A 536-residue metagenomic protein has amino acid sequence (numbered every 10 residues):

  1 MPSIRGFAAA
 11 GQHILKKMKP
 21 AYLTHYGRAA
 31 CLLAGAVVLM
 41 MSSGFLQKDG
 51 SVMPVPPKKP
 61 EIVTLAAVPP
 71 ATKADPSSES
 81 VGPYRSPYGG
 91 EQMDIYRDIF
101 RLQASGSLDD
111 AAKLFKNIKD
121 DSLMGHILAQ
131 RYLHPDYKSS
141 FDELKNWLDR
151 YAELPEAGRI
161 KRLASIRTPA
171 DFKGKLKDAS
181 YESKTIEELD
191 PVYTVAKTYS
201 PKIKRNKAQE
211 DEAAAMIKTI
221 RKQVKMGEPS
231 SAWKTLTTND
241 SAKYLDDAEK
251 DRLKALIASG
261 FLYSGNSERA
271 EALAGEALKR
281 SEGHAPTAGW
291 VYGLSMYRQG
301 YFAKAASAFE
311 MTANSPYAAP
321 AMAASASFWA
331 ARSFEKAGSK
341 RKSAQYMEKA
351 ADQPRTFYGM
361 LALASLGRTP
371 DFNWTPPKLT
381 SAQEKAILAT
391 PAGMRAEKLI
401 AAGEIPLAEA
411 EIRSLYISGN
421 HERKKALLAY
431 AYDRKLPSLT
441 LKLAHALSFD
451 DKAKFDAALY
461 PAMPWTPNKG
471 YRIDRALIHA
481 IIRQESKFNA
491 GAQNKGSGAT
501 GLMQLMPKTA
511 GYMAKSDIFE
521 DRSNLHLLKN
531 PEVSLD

Functional and structural regions predicted by a protein language model:
M1-H25: N-terminal secretory signal peptides that target proteins for export/translocation
K19-Q47: Sec-dependent N-terminal signal peptides
S43-P87, E91-M93, F172-A213, K222-S230 (+5 more regions): Proline-rich, low-complexity linker regions of envelope-associated factors in Gram-negative bacteria
P76-P169, K173, K177-D178, Y244-L245 (+3 more regions): Alpha-helical, heptad-rich or low-complexity scaffold/stalk segments that mediate oligomerization or tethering
G89-I99, L128-A129, A213-I220, K254-A255 (+3 more regions): Alpha-helical tetratricopeptide repeat
D121, A129-Y132, K138-L154, L163 (+12 more regions): Catalytic glycan-binding domains that act on GlcNAc-containing polysaccharides
